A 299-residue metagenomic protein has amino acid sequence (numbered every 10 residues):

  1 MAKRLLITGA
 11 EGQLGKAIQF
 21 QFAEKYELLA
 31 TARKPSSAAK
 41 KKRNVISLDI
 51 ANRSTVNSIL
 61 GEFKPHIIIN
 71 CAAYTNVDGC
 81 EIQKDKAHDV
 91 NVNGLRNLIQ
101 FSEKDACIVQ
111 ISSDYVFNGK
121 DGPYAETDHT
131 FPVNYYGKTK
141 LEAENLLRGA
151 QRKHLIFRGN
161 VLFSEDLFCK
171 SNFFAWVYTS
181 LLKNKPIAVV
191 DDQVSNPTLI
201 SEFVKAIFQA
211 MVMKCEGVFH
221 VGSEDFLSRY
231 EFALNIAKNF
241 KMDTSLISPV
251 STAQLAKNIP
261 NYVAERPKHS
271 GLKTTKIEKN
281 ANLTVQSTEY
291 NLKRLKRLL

Functional and structural regions predicted by a protein language model:
A2-K25: N-terminal Rossmann NAD(P)H-binding glycine-rich loop of SDR-like oxidoreductase domains
A30-A39, D49-I50, A72-A73: N-terminal Rossmann-fold cofactor-binding loop
S47-V90: NAD(P)H-binding glycine-rich loop region in Rossmannoid oxidoreductase-like domains and their noncatalytic homologs
I82-V109, E144: NAD(P)-cofactor binding segment of oxidoreductase domains
D89-N97, V116-F157, V161-F163: Catalytic helix-loop patch of NAD(P)-dependent Rossmann-fold dehydrogenases
N145-S195, I200-E202, F208: NAD(P)-dependent short-chain dehydrogenase/reductase
A206, M213-N261: Mid/C-terminal beta-alpha module of Rossmann-like enzyme folds, strongest in SDR-family dehydrogenases/epimerases
S228-L234, A253-L295: Conserved C-terminal active-site "lid" loop/helix of NAD(P)H-dependent oxidoreductases that clamps the redox cofactor
